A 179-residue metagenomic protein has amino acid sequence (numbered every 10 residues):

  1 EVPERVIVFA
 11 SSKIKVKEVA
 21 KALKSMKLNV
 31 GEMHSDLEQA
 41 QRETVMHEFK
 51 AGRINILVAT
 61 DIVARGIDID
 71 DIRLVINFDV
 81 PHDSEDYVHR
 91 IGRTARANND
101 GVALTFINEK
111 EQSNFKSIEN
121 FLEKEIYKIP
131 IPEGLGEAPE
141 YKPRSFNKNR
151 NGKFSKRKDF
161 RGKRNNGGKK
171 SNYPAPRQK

Functional and structural regions predicted by a protein language model:
E1-G136: Conserved helicase RecA-like core
A51, K116-K179: Basic Arg/Gly/Lys-rich low-complexity intrinsically disordered segments
